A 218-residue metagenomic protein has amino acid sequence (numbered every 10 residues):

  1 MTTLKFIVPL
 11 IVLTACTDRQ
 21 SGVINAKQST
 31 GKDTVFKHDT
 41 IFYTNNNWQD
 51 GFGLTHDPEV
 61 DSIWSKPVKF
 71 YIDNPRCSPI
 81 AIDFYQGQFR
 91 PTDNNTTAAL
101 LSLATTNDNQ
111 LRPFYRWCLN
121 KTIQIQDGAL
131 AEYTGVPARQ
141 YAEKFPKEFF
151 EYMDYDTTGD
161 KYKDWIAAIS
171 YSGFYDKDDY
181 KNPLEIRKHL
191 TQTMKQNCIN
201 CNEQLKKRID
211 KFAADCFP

Functional and structural regions predicted by a protein language model:
M1-P9: Sec-dependent signal peptide recognition, specifically the positively charged N-region followed immediately by
T14-A15: C-terminal motif of bacterial Sec signal peptides marking the signal peptidase cleavage site
D18-Q28: Bacterial Sec signal peptide processing site at the extreme N-terminus
D33-T34, D39-T40, S62, T157: Coil residues (strongly favoring Ser/Thr
N47-W48, T92-A104: Boundary/linker elements of alpha-helical solenoid repeat scaffolds
D61, S65, C77-D83, L111-N120 (+1 more regions): Amphipathic alpha-helical scaffolding segments comprising HEAT/armadillo-like alpha-solenoid repeats
Q86-G87, A98-T106, Y115-G128, Y133-R139 (+1 more regions): Short secondary-structure capping micro-motifs at structural edges
I125-P218: Extended alpha-helical scaffolding segments
